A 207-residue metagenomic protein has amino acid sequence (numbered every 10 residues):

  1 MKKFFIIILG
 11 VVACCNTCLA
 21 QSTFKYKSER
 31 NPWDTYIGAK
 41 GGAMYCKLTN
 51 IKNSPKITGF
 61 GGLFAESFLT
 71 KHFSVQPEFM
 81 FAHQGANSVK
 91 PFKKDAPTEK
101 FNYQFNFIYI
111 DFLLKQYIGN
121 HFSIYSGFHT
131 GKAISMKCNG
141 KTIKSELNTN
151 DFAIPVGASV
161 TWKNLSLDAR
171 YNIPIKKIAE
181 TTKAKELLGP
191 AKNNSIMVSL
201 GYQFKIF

Functional and structural regions predicted by a protein language model:
A20-F68, P174, Q203-F207: Short glycine/proline- and aromatic-enriched beta-strand/turn motifs that initiate or cap beta-hairpins
E29-W33, I51-I57, E99-Q104, I143-N150 (+1 more regions): Replace "Gram-negative outer membrane beta-barrel proteins" with "bacterial and organellar outer membrane beta-barrel
P32, T70, Y117-G119, W162-L165 (+1 more regions): Outer-membrane beta-barrel channels and translocator barrels
Y36, K52-T98: Glycine- and aromatic-enriched membrane insertion/assembly motifs of diderm outer-membrane and organelle channel
A39-A43, G61-S67, F79-F81, I110-Q116 (+4 more regions): Residues on the lipid-exposed face of transmembrane beta-strands in outer-membrane beta-barrel proteins
M44-L48, A82-A86, G131-S135, N172-K176 (+1 more regions): Structural signature of outer-membrane beta-barrel domains
T49-S54, N87-K94, M136-I143, A179-K185: Outer-membrane beta-barrel translocator domains and adjoining extracellular loop/strand segments of Gram-negative
N87-S88, K144, N148-F207: Predominantly the C-terminal beta-signal and adjacent terminal strand-loop region of outer-membrane beta-barrel
